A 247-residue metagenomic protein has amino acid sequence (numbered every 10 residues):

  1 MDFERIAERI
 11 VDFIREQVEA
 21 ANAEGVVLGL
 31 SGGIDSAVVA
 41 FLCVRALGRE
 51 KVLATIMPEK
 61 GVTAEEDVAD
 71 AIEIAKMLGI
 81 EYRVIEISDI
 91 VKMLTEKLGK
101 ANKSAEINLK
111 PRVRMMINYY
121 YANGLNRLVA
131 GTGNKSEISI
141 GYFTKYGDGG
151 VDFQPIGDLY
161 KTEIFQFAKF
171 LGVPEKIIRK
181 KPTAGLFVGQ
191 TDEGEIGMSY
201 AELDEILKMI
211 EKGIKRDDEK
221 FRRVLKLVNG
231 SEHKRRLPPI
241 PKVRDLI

Functional and structural regions predicted by a protein language model:
M1-V26, L42-R45, E50-L53, K60-L109 (+2 more regions): ATP/NTP-dependent adenylation/nucleotidyl-transfer catalytic domains that generate, transfer, or process NMP-activated
G29: Conserved beta-strand segments that form the floor/walls of ligand-binding pockets within enzyme and binding domains
G33: Conserved G/P- and acidic residue-centered "switch" motifs that form tight phosphate/ATP-binding loops in soluble
S36: Catalytic nucleophile loop
